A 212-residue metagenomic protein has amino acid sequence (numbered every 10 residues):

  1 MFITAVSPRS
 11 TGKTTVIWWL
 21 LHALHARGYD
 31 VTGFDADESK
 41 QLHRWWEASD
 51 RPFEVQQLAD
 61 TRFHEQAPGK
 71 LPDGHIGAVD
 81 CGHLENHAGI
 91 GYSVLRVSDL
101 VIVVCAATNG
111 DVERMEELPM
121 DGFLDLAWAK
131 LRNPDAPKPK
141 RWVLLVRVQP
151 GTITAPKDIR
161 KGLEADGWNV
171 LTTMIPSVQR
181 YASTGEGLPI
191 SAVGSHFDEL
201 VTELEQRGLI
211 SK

Functional and structural regions predicted by a protein language model:
R9-S10: Walker A (P-loop) phosphate-binding loop of P-loop NTPases
K13-T14: Conserved lysine of the Walker
R27-H43: Short beta-strand-centered segment that lines the nucleotide-binding/catalytic pocket of NTP-utilizing
E38-E54: P-loop NTPase switch/communication element
L71-G91: Switch II (G3) loop of P-loop NTPases
A88-N109: Inter-motif core of Ras-like GTPase G domains
R147-P189: Beta-strand-loop-alpha "switch" segments that mediate conformational coupling across diverse proteins
S183-V201: C-terminal boundary of histidine-terminating zinc-finger modules
